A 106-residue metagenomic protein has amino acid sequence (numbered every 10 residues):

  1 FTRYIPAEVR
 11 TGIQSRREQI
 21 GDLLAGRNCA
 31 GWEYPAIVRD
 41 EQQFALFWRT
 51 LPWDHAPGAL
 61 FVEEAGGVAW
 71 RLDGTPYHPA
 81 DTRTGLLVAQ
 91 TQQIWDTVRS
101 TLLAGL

Functional and structural regions predicted by a protein language model:
F1-L106: An extended, acidic
